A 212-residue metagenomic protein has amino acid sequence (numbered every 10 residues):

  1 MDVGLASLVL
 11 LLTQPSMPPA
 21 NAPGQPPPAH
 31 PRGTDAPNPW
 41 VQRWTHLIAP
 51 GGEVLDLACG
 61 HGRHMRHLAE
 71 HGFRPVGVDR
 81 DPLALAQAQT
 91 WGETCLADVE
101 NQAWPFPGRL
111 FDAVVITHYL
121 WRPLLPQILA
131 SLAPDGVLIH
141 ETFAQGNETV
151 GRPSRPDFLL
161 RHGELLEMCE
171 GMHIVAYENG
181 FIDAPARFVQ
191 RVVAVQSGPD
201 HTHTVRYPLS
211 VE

Functional and structural regions predicted by a protein language model:
V9-A49: S-adenosyl-L-methionine
G51-G60: Conserved class I S-adenosyl-L-methionine
R63-N101: Class I SAM-dependent methyltransferase SAM/SAH-binding core
W104-A113: A short acidic, Gly/Pro-enriched loop at the edge of an enzyme's catalytic core that lines a small-molecule cofactor
L132-A133: Helix-to-beta-strand junctions that scaffold the AdoMet/dcAdoMet cofactor pocket in Class I SAM-dependent enzymes
G136-Q145: Conserved beta-strand signature within the Rossmann-like core of class I S-adenosyl-L-methionine
D157-G171, A176: Short alpha-helix
D183-E212: Core SAM-dependent methyltransferase catalytic element
